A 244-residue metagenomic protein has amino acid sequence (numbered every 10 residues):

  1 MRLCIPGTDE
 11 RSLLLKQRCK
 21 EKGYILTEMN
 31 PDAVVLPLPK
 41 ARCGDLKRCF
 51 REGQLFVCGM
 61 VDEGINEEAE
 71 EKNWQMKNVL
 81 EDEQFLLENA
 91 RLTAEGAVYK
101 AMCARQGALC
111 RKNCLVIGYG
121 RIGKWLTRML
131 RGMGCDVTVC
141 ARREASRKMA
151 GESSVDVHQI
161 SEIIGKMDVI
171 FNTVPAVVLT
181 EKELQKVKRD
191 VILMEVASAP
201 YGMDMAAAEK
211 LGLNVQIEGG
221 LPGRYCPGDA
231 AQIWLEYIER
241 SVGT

Functional and structural regions predicted by a protein language model:
M1-R2, G53, C110-N113, D190: Phosphate-coordination loops involved in phosphoryl transfer and adenosine-cofactor binding
C4-L14, C19, C110-R131: Glycine-rich adenosine-cofactor-binding loop
P6, T27-M29, M133-S153: NAD(P)-binding Rossmann-fold cofactor-contacting core
E10, E144-A145, S198-P200: Helix N-cap at the beta1-alpha1 junction of Rossmann-like dinucleotide-binding domains, i.e., the first residues
E21-Y24, G132-D136, D190, L213: Conserved S-adenosyl-L-methionine
L36-L109, Y237: Glycine/serine-rich phosphate-binding loop and adjoining beta1-alpha1 elements at the start of nucleotide-handling
P39-G53, A150-R224: Rossmann-like adenosine-cofactor binding region
M60-K77, V196-V242: Rossmann-fold NAD(P)-binding glycine/threonine-rich loop
